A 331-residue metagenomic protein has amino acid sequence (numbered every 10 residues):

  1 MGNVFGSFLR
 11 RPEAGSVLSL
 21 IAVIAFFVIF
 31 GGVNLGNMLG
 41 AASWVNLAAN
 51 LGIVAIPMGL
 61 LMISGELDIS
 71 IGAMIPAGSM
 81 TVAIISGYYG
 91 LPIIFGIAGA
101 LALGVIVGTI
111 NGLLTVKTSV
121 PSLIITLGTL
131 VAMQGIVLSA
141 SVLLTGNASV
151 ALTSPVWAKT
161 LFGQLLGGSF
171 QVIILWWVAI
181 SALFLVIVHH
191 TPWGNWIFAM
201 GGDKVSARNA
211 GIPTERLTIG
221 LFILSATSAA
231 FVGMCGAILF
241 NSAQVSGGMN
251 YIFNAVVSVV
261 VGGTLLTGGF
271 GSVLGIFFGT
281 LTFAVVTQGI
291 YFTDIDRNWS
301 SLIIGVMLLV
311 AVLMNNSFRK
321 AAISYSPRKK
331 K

Functional and structural regions predicted by a protein language model:
M1-I21, A25, A182, N209-R216 (+2 more regions): Cytosolic-side transmembrane-helix boundaries in multi-pass membrane proteins
G2-R11, M62-L67, Y88, I106-A151 (+4 more regions): Short loop segments and helix-boundary regions at transmembrane helix junctions of multi-pass inner-membrane proteins
S16-I29, P57-M58, M133-V137, W176-I187 (+4 more regions): Hydrophobic core segments of alpha-helical transmembrane domains in multi-pass membrane transport and ion-translocation
A22-Y89, L114-S119, V256, G263-V273 (+1 more regions): Single transmembrane alpha-helix segments in multi-pass membrane proteins
L47-P57, A73, A77, T109 (+6 more regions): Hydrophobic alpha-helical segments embedded in the membrane of multi-pass proteins
L91-A100, I106-N111, T115, L165-A243: Helix-loop-helix "hairpin" substructures at the membrane interface of multi-pass membrane proteins
S122-T191, L217-G220, F240-G248, Y325-K331: Transmembrane helix-bundle core of multi-pass membrane transporters and related energy-transducing complexes
F222, A229, L239-G305: Transmembrane alpha-helical segments in multi-pass inner-membrane proteins
